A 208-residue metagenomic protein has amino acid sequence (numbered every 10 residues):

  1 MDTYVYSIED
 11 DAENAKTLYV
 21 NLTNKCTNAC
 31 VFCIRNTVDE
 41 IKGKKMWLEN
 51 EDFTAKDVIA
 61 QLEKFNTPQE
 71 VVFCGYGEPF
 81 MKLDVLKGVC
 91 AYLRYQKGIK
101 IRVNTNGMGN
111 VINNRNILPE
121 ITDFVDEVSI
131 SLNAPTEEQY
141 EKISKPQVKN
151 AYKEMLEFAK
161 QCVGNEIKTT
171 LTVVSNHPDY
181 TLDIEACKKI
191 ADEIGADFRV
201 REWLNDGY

Functional and structural regions predicted by a protein language model:
D2-A12, K25, D52, K56-I59 (+3 more regions): Auxiliary Fe-S-binding modules of radical SAM enzymes
Y4-F53: Canonical Radical SAM [4Fe-4S] cluster-binding loop centered on the CxxxCxxC motif and its immediate flanking residues
T17-Y19, E70-C74, K100-R102, E127-S129 (+2 more regions): Structural preference for beta-strand elements that scaffold enzyme active sites
K44-D57, P79-D123, A134-P135, S175-D183: Canonical radical SAM enzyme core domain
K44-N50, K142-K149: Short glycine-enriched, charge-decorated loop/helix-capping segments at active-site entrances that position
V72-G77, E141-P146: Surface-exposed cleft-lining segments at the edges of enzyme active sites
T122-E137, F198-L204: Non-cysteine beta-strand/loop elements that form the S-adenosyl-L-methionine
